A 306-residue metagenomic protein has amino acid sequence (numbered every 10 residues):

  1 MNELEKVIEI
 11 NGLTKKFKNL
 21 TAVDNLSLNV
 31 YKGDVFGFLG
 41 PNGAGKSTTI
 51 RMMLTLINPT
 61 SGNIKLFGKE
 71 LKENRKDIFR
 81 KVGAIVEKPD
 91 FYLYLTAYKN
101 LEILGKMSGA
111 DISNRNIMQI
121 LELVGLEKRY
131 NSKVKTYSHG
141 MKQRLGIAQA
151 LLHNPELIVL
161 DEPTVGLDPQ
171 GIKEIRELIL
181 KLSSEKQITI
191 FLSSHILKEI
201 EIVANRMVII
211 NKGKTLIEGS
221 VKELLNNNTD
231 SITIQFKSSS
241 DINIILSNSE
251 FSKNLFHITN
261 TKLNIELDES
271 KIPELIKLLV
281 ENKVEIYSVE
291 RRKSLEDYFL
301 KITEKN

Functional and structural regions predicted by a protein language model:
G62-E73, D77-I78: Conserved ABC transporter NBD signature motif
E102, K106-R129: Conserved ABC ATPase "signature" region
N154: Conserved catalytic motifs of ABC-family nucleotide-binding domains
I158-E162: Catalytic Walker B motif of ABC-type/P-loop ATPase nucleotide-binding domains
R176-E266: ABC transporter nucleotide-binding domain
